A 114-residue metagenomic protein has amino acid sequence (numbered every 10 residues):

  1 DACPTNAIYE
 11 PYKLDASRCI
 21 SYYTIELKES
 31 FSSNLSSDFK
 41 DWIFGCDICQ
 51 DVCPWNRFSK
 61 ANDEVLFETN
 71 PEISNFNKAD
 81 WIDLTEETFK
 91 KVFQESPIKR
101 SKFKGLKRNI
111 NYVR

Functional and structural regions predicted by a protein language model:
D1-S21, W42-L66: Iron-sulfur cluster-binding cysteine motifs and their immediate structural context in ferredoxin-like electron-transfer
A16, W81-E86: Short, flexible, mixed-charge acidic loops at enzyme active sites
C19-S21, L27, P71, F89-K90: Short acidic (Asp/Glu) and glycine-rich catalytic loops that position anionic groups and cofactors
S21-G45: Acidic/histidine-rich catalytic neighborhood
A61-P71, T88-F89, F93: Aromatic-residue hotspot detector
P71-D83, K91: Alpha-helical adaptor scaffolds
K91-Q94, K99-R114: Long, compositionally biased charged/polar accessory segments in the mid-to-C-terminal portions of proteins
